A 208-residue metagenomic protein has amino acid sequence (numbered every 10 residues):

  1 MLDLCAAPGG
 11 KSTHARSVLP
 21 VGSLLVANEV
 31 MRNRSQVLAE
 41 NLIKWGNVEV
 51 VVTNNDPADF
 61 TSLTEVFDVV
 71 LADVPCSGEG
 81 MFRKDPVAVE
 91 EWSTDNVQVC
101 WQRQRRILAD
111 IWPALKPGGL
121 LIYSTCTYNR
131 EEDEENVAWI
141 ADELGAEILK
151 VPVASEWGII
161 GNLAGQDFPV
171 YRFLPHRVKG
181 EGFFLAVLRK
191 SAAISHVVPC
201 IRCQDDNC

Functional and structural regions predicted by a protein language model:
M1-C208: S-adenosylmethionine
